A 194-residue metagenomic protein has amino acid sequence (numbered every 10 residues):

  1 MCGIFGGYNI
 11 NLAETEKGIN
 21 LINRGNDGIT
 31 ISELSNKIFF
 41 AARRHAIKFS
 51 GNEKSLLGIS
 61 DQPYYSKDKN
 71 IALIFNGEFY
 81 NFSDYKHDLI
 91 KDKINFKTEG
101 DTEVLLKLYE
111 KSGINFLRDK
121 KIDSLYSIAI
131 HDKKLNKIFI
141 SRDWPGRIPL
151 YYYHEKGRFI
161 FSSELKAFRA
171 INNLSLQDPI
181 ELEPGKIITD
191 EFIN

Functional and structural regions predicted by a protein language model:
M1-N194: Cysteine-centered catalytic environments shared across enzyme families
